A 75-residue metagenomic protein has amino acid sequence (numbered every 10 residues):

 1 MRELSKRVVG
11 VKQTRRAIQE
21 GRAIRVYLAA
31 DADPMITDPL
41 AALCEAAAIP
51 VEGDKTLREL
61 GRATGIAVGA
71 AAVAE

Functional and structural regions predicted by a protein language model:
M1-R22: Ribosome large-subunit tunnel/peptidyl-transferase-proximal elements
L4, I24-R25, A46-I49: Short active-site oxyanion
Q13, I24, T64, V68: Short, flexible micro-motifs
R15-I18, A30, E45: Residues within alpha-helical segments
I24-A32: Extracellular/luminal Protease-associated
L40: Aromatic/hydrophobic pocket-lining residues that form π-stacking "cages" and hydrophobic walls in ligand
E45, I49-E75: Short basic, glycine-rich beta-strand/loop surfaces that mediate nucleic-acid
